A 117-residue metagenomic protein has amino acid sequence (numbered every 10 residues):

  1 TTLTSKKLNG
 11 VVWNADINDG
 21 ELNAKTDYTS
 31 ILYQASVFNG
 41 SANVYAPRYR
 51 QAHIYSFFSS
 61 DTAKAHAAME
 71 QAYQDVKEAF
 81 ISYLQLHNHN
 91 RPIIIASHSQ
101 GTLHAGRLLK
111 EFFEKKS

Functional and structural regions predicted by a protein language model:
T2-P92: Active-site catalytic motif of lipid deacylating hydrolases and related acyltransferases
P92-I94, K110: Structured, solvent-exposed acidic/aromatic patches
S97-G101, A105: Gly/Ala-rich beta-loop-alpha elbow adjacent to hydrolase catalytic centers
H104-F113: Short glycine-enriched nucleophile-adjacent loop and the immediately C-terminal alpha-helix near the catalytic center
